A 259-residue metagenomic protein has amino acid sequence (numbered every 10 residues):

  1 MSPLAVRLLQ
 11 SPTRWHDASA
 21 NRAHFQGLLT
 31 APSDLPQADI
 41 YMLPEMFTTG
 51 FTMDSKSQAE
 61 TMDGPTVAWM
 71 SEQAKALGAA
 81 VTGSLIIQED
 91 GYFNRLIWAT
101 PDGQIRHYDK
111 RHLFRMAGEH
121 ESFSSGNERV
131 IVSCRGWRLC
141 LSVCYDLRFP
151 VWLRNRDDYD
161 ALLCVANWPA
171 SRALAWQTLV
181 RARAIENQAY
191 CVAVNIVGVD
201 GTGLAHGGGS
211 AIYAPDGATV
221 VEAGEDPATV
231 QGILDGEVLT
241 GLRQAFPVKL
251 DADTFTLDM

Functional and structural regions predicted by a protein language model:
M1-L8: Extreme N-terminal starter segment of soluble prokaryotic enzymes
Q10-W15: Short polar catalytic/cofactor-binding loops
A18-S19, Q26-R106, P169-A189: Cys-nucleophile CN-hydrolase/nitrilase-fold catalytic domain and related Cys-dependent amidase chemistry that acts on
D39-I40, L139, A161: Structural motif
P65-A79, R148-V230: CN hydrolase (nitrilase-like) catalytic-core segments centered on the catalytic cysteine and neighboring Lys/Glu
I87-D157, S171-T178, G241-V248, D258: Active-site catalytic loop in hydrolytic enzyme cores
W98-T100, Y213-A214, G232-I233: Short beta-strand-to-turn element immediately C-terminal to the catalytic PLP-Schiff-base lysine in fold type I
